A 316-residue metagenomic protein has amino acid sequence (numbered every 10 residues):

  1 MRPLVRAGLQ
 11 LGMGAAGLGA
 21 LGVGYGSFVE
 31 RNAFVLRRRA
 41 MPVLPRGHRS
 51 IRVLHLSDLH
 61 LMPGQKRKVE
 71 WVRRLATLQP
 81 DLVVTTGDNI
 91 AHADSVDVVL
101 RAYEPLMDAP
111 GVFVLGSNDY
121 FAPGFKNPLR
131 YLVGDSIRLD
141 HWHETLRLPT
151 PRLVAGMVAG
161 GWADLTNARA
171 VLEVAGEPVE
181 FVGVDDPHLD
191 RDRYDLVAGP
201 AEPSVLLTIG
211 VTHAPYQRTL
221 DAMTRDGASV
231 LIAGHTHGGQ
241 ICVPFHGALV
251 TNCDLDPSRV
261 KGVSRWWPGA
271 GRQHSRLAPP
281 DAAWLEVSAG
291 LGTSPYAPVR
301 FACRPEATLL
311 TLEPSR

Functional and structural regions predicted by a protein language model:
M1-A15: Membrane-penetrating hydrophobic segments
L11, L18-A102: N-terminal active-site segment of His-dependent metallophosphoesterases
P42-L54, W162-A163, R169-F181, V205-L207 (+3 more regions): Beta-strand-turn-beta hairpins that frame and shape the catalytic cleft of phosphate-ester-processing enzymes
S50-V69, I90-H92, F121-W142, F245-D256 (+1 more regions): Acidic/histidine-rich helix-loop elements that form or flank divalent-metal/phosphate-binding sites at the catalytic
L54-S57, L82-D88, G111-S117, L165-N167 (+3 more regions): Active-site neighborhood of phospho(di)ester-bond hydrolases with catalytic His/Asp-centered motifs
R67-E173: Core catalytic region of metal-dependent phosphoesterases/phosphodiesterases, especially metallo-beta-lactamase-like
K126-P128, L132-W162, T166-A168, V174-D221 (+1 more regions): Binuclear metal-dependent hydrolase catalytic cores centered on His/Asp/Glu-rich metal-binding motifs
P215-T308: Conserved beta-sheet core of the metallophosphoesterase superfamily
